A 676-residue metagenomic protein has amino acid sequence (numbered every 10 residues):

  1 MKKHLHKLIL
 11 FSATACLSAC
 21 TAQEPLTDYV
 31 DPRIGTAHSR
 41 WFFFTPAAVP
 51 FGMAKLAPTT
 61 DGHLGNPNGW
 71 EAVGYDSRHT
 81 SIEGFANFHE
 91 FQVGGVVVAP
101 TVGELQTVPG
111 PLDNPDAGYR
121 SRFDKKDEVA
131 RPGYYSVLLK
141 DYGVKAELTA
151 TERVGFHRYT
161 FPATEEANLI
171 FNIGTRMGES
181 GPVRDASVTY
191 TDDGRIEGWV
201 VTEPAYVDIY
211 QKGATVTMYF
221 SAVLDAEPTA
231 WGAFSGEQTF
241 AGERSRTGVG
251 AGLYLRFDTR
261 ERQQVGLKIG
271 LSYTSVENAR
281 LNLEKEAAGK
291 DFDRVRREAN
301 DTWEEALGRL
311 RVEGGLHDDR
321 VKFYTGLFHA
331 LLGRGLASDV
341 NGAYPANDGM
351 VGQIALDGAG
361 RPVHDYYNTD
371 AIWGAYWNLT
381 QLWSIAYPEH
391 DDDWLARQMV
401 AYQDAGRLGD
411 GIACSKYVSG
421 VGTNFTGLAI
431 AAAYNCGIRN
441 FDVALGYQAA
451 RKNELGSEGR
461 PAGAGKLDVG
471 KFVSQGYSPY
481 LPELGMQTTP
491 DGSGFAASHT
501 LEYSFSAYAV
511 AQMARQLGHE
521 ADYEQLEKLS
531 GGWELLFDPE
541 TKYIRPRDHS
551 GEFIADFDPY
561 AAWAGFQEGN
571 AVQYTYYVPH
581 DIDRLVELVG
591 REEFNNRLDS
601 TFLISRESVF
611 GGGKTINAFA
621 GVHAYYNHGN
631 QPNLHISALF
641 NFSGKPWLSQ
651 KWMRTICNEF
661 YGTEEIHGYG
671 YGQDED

Functional and structural regions predicted by a protein language model:
M1-I9: Bacterial N-terminal signal peptides that target proteins for export
T14-A15: Short, linear, compositionally biased motifs with a strong N-terminal bias
S18-A19: C-terminal motif of bacterial Sec signal peptides marking the signal peptidase cleavage site
A22-L428, Y434-L501, Y508-L535, T541-I544 (+3 more regions): Accessory carbohydrate-recognition regions in carbohydrate-active enzymes
